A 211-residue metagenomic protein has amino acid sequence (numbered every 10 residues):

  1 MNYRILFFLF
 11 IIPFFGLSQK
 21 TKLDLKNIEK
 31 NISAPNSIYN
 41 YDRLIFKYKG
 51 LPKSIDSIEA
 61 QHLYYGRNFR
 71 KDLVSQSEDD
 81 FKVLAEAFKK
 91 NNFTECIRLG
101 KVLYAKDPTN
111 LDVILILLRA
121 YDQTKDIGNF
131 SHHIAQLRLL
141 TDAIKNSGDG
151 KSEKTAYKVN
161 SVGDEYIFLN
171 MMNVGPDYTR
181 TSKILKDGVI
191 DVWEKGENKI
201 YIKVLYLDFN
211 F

Functional and structural regions predicted by a protein language model:
M1-L23: Bacterial Sec-dependent N-terminal signal peptides
K20-K90, I144, S152-F211: N-terminal alpha-helical interaction modules that lie
D80, I114-L117, Y121: TPR repeat positional signature
L111-I116, H132, G148-G150: Alpha-solenoid helical repeat scaffolds
D122-K145, N173: TPR/TPR-like (Sel1-like) alpha-helical repeat modules
